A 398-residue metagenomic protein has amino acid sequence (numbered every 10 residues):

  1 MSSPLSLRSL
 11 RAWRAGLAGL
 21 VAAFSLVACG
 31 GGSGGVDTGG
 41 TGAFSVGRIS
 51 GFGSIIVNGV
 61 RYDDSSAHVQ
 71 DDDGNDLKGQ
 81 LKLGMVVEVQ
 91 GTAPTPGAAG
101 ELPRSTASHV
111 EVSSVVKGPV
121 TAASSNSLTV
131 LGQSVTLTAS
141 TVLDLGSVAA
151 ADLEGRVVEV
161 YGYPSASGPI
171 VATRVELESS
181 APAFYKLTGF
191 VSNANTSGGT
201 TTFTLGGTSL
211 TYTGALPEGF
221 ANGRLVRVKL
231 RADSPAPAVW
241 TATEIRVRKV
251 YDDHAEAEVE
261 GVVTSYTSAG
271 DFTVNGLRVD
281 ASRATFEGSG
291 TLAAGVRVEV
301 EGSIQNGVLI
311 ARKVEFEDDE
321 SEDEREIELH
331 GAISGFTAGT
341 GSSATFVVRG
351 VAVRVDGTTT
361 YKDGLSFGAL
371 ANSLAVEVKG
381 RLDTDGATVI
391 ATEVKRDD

Functional and structural regions predicted by a protein language model:
S2-P4, L10, A22-D64, D71-T358 (+1 more regions): Short, flexible, surface-exposed loop segments at domain boundaries
W13-V21: Sec-dependent N-terminal signal peptides
